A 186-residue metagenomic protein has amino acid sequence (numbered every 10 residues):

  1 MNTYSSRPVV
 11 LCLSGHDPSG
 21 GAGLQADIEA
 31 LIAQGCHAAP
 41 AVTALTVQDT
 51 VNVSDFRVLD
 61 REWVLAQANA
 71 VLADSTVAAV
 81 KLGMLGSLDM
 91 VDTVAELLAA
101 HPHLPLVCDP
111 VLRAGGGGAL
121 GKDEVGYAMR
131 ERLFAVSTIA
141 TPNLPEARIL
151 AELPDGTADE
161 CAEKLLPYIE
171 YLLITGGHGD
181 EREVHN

Functional and structural regions predicted by a protein language model:
N2-C12, I28-G115: Conserved N-terminal subdomain of the carbohydrate kinase-like
N2-S6, G23, E183-N186: Acidic-glycine-rich active-site phosphate/pyrophosphate-binding loop
L13-G21: Short, glycine-rich nucleotide/cofactor-binding loops
H16, L82-G83, G118, T175: Glycine- and other small-residue-rich loops at beta-strand/loop junctions that grip anionic moieties
G20-I28: Short glycine/serine/threonine-rich phosphate/pyrophosphate-binding segments that cradle anionic phosphate groups
D55-W63, G121-V125, G156-T157: Alpha-helix N-cap and loop-to-helix initiation/capping positions
V91-D92, G116-E124, L150-A151: Glycine/threonine-rich flexible loop motifs
D123-N186: Conserved phosphate/ATP/ADP-binding segment of small-molecule kinases
